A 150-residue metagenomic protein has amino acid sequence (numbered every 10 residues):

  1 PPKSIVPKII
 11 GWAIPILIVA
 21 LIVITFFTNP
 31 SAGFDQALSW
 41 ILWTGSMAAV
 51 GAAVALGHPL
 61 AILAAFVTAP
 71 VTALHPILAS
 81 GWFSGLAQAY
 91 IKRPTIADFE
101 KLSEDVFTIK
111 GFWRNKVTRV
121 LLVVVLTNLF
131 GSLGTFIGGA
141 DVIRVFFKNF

Functional and structural regions predicted by a protein language model:
P1-F150: Compositional signal for N-terminal targeting/processing segments
